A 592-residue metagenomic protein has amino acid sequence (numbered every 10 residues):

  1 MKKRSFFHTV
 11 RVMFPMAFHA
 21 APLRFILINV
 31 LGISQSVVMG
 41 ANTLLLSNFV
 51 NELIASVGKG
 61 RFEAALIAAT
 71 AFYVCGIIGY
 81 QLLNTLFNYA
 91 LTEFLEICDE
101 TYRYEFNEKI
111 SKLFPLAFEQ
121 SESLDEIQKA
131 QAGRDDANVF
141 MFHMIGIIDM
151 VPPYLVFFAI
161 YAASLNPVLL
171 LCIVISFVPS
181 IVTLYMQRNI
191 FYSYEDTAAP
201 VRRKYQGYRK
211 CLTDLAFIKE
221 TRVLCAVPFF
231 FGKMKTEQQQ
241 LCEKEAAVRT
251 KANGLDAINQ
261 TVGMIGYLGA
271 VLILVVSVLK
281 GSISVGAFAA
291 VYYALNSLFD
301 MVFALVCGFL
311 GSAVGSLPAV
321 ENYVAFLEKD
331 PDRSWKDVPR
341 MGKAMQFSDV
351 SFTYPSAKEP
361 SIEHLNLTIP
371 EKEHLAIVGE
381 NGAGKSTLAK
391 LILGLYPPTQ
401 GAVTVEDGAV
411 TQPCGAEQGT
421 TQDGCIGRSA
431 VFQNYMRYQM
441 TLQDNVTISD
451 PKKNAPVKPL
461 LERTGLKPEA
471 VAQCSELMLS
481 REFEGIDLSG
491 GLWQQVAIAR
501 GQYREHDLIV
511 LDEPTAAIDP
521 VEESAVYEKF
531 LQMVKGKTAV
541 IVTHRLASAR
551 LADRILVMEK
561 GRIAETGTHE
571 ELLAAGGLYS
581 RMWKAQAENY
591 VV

Functional and structural regions predicted by a protein language model:
M1-M39, E63-A68, F87, L91 (+10 more regions): Membrane-integrated ABC transporters
M1-R11, L95-N138, V201-K244, S316-E328 (+1 more regions): Extended non-transmembrane interhelical loops and adjacent amphipathic helices of multipass membrane proteins
H19, K129-M141, S193, T197-P200 (+6 more regions): An intracellular "coupling" helix at the cytosolic face of ABC transporter transmembrane type-1 domains
F25-L83, F158-V178, V182-F191, G269 (+1 more regions): Transmembrane helix-loop-helix hairpins at lipid-water interfaces of multipass membrane proteins, especially the type-1
A226, A270, A289-E328: Cytosolic ends of transmembrane helices, especially the final helix of ABC transmembrane type-1 domains
L393: Helix-to-loop junction immediately C-terminal to a conserved catalytic motif
Y438, T464-V496, E505, P514 (+1 more regions): ABC-fold ATPase nucleotide-binding domain signature/coupling loops
E528, R550-V592: C-terminal portion of ABC ATPase nucleotide-binding domains
